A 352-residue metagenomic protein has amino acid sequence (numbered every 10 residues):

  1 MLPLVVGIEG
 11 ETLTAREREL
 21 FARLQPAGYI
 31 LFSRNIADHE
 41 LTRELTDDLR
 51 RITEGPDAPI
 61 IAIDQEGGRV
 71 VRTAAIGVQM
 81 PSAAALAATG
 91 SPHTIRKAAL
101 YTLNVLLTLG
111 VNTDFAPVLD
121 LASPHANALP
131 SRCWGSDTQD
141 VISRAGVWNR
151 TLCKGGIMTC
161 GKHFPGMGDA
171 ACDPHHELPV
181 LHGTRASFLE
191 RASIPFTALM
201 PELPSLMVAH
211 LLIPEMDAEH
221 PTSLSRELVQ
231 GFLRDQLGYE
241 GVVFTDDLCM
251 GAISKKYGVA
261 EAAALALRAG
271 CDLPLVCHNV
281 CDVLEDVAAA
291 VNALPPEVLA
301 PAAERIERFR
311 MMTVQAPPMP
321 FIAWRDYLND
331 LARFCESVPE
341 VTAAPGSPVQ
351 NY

Functional and structural regions predicted by a protein language model:
M1-G77, A343-Y352: N-terminal hydrophobic targeting/anchoring segments and the immediately downstream early-domain regions of hydrolases
M1-L24, Q236, K255-Y352: Preference for extracellular/luminal or secreted protein segments
G7, N35-E54, P59, V71 (+2 more regions): Second-shell residues forming the walls of enzyme active-site clefts
P26-R34, N112-V118, G270-P274: Divalent metal-dependent hydrolysis catalytic cores, especially in the metallo-beta-lactamase
G68, T73-Q79, N112-S131, G161-V180 (+1 more regions): Active-site-proximal loop/short-helix segments that contain or immediately flank catalytic acid/base residue(s)
A75-S91, C133-G135: A charged helix-plus-loop insertion that forms the helical arch/lid used to bind and gate nucleic-acid substrates
G90, I95, L121-A122, G135-T138: Active-site-proximal, glycine-rich beta->alpha crossover segments in alpha/beta enzymes that shape flexible
G90-V111, A192, A262-R268: Alpha-helical scaffold segments that flank or form the walls of functional sites
